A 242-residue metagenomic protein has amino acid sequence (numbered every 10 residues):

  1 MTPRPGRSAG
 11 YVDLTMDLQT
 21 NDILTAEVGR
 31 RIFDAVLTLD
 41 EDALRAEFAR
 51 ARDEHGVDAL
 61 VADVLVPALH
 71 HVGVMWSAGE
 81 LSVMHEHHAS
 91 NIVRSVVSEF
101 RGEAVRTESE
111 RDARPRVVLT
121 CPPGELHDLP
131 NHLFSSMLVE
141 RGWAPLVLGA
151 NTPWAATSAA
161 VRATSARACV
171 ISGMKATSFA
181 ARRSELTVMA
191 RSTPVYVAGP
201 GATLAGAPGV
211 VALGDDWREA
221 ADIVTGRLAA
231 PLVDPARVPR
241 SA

Functional and structural regions predicted by a protein language model:
M1-S109: Long amphipathic alpha-helical segments
P115-V117: Conserved hydrophobic helix-helix packing surfaces used for dimerization/oligomerization
P123, H127-L129, L148-A155: A general structural motif
H127-H132, S178-R182: Short glycine/serine/threonine-rich phosphate/pyrophosphate-binding segments that cradle anionic phosphate groups
H132-L146: Short helix-loop-beta junction
V139, T152-P208: Cofactor-cradling patches in redox/metallo enzymes
P200-A242: Peripheral docking tails and interdomain loops at the edges of cofactor- or intermediate-handling domains
